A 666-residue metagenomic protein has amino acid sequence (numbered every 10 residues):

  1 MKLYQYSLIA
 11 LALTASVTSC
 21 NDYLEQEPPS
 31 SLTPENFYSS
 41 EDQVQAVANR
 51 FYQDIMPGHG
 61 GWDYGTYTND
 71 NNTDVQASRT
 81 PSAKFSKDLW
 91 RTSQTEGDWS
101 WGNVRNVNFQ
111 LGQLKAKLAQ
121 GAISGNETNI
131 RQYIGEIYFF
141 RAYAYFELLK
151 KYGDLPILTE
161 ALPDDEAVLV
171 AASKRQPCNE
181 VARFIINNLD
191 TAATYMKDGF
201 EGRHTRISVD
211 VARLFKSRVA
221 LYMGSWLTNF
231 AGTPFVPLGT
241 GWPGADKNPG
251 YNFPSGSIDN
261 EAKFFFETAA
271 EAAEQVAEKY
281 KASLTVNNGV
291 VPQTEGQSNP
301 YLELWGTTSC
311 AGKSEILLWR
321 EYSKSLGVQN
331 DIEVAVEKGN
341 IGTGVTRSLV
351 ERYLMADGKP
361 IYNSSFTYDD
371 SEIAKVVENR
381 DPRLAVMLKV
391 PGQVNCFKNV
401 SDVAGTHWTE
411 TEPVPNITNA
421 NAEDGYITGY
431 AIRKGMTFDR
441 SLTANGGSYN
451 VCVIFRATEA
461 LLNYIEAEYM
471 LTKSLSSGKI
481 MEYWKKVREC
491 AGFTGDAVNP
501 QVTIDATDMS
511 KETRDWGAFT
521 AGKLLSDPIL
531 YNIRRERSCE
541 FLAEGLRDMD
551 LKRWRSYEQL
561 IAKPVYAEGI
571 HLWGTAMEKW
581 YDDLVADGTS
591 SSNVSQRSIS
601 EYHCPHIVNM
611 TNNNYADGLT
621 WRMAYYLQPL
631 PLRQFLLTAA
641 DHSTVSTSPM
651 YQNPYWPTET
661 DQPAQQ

Functional and structural regions predicted by a protein language model:
M1-S7: Bacterial N-terminal signal peptides that target proteins for export
V17-S19: C-terminal motif of bacterial Sec signal peptides marking the signal peptidase cleavage site
N21-S82, G153-L155, T159, D190-T191 (+6 more regions): An aromatic- and glycine-enriched ligand-binding surface/loop that stacks and positions planar moieties
T33, S40-H59, A77-Y152, V168-V209 (+6 more regions): Conserved, well-structured interaction surfaces
S100-N103, F184, W242-E261, E278 (+5 more regions): Long, intrinsically disordered, low-complexity segments
A116-R131, M196-R206, N229-F253, V498-I504: Short helix/loop segment immediately N-terminal to the Walker
D164, D402, T458-L461, S474-E512 (+1 more regions): Active/binding-pocket-proximal capping segment
R206-F215, V219, C452-A460, L546-K552 (+1 more regions): Amphipathic alpha-helical protein-interaction segments enriched in hydrophobic
